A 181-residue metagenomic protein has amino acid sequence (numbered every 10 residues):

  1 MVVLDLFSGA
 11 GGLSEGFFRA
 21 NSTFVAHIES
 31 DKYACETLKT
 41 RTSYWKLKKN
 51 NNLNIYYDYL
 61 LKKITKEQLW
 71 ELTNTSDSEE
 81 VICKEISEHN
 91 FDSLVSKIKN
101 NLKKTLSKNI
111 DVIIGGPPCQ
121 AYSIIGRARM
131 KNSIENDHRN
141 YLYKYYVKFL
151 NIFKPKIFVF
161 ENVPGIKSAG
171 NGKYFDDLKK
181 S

Functional and structural regions predicted by a protein language model:
M1-S181: Conserved active-site and SAM-binding loop architecture of S-adenosyl-L-methionine-dependent nucleic-acid
